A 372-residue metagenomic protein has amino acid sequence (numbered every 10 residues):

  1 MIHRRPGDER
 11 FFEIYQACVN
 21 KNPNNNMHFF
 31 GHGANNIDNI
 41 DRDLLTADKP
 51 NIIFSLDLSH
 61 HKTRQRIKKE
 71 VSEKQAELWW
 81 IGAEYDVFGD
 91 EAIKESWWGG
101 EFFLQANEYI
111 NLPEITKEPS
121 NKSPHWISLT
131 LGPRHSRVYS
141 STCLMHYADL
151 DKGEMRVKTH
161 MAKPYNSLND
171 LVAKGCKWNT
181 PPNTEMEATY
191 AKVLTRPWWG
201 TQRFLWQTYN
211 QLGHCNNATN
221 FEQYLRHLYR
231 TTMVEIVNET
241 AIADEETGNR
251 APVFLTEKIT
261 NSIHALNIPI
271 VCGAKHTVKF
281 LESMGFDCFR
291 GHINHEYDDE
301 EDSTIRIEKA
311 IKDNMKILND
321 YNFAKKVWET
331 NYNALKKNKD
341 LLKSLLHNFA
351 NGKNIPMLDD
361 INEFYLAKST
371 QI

Functional and structural regions predicted by a protein language model:
M1-V237, A243-T256, T260-I372: Pol beta-like nucleotidyltransferase catalytic core
